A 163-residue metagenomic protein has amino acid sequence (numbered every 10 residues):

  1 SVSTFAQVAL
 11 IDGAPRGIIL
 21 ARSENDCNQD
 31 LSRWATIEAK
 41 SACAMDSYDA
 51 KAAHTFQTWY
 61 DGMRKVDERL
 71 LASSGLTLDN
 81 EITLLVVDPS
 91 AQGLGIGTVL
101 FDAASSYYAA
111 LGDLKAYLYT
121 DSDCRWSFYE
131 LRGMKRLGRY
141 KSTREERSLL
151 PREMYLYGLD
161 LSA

Functional and structural regions predicted by a protein language model:
S1-V8, E24-Q29, E81: A short helix-loop-beta-strand connector motif used in the catalytic cores of GNAT acetyltransferases and, in some
T4-I19: Conserved beta-hairpin
I19-N25, Y117: Short beta->alpha transition motifs characteristic of CBS
N25-N80, R144-L149: Conserved acyl-donor/pantetheine-binding loop and adjacent beta-alpha core of acyl/acetyltransferases and related
D79-N80, Y108-D121: Conserved GNAT acetyl-CoA-binding A-motif
T83-Q92, Y117-S127, S142-S148: Conserved beta-strand-loop-alpha-helix junction that forms the acyl-donor binding cleft
V87, G93-S106, L131: Conserved acetyl-CoA-binding loop-helix of GNAT-fold acetyltransferases
T98, S122-R139: Conserved active-site alpha-helix within GNAT-family acetyltransferase domains
